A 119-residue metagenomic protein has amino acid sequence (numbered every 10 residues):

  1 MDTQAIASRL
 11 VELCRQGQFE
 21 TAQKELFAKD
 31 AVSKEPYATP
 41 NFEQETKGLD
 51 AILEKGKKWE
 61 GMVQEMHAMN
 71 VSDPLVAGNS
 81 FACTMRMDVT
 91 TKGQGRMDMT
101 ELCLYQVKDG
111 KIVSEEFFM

Functional and structural regions predicted by a protein language model:
M1-D30: Short acidic-aromatic low-complexity motifs
A22-Q23, A31, I52, C83 (+1 more regions): Hydrophobic pocket/interface hotspot
K24-S72: A solvent-exposed, acidic/Ser-Thr-rich amphipathic alpha-helical stretch
V32, G95, K111-V113: Residue-level signal for well-ordered, solvent-exposed loop/turn and beta-edge residues enriched in charged/polar side
M62, V89-M97: Short, cysteine-centered beta-strand-loop-beta hairpins and adjacent loop/turn segments enriched in charged/polar
M69-P74, R86-D88, T100-Y105: Hydrophobic/aromatic beta-strand elements that line small-molecule binding cavities or substrate pockets in beta-rich
T100-M119: Short beta-strand edge/turn micro-motifs at domain boundaries
